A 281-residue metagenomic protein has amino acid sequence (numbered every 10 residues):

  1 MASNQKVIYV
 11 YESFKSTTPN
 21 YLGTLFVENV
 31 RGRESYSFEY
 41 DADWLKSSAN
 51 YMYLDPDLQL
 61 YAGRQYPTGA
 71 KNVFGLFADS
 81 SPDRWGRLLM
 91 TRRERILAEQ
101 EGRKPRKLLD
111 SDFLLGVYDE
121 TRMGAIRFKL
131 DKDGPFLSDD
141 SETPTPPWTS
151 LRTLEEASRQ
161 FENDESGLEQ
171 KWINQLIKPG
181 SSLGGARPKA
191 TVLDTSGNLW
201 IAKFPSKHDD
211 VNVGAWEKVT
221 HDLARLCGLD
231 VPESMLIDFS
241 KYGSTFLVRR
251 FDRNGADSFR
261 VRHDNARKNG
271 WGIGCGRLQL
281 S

Functional and structural regions predicted by a protein language model:
M1-S281: Phosphate/dinucleotide-binding and metal-coordinating scaffold of catalytic cores in nucleotide-dependent enzymes
